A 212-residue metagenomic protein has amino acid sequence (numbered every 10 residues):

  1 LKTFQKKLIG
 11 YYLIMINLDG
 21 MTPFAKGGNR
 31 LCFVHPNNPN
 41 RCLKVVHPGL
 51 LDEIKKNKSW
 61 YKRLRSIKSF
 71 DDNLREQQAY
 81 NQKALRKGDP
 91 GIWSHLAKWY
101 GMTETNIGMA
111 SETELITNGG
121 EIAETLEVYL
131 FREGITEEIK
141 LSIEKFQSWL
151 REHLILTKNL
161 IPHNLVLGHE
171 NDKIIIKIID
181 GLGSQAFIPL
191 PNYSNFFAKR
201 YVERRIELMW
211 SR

Functional and structural regions predicted by a protein language model:
L1-I14: N-terminal amphipathic/basic-hydrophobic helices that include classical n-h-c signal peptides and signal-anchor
M15-M21: Juxta-kinase regulatory segment immediately upstream of eukaryotic protein kinase catalytic domains
P23-A25: Protein kinase glycine-rich loop
N29-Q82: ATP-binding glycine-rich loop module of kinase domains
Y80-W93: Structural motif at the C-terminus of the N-lobe alphaC helix and the adjacent alphaC-beta4 loop of the Hanks-type
G91-E138: Conserved structural core of kinase catalytic domains
H95-M102, I155-H169: A short glycine-rich, hydrophobically flanked beta-strand micro-motif that places a catalytic Asp/Glu for divalent metal
L130-I143, W149-K158, L167-R212: C-lobe/activation-segment region of protein kinase-like
